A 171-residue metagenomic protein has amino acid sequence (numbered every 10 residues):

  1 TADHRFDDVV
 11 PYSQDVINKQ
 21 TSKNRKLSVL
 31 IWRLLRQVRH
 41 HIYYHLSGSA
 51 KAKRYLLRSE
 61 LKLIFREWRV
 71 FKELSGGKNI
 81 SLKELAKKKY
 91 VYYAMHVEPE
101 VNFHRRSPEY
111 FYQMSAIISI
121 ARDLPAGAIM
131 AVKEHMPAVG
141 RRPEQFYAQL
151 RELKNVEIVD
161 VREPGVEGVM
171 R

Functional and structural regions predicted by a protein language model:
T1-R171: Catalytic-core helical/loop segments in enzymes performing group transfer/polymerization on anionic/lipid-linked
